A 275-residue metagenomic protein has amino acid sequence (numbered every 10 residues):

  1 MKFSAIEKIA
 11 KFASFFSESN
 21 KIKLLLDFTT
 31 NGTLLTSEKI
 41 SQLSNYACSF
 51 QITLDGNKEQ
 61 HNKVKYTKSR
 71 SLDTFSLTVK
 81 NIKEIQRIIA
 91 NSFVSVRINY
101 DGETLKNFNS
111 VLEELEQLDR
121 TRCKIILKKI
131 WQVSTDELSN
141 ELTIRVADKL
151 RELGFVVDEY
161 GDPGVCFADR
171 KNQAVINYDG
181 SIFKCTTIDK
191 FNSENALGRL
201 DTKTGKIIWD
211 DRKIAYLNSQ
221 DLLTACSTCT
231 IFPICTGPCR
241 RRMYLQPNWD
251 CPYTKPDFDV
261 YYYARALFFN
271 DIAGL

Functional and structural regions predicted by a protein language model:
K2-K128: Radical SAM/AdoMet-radical enzyme domain recognition
E59-V64, C123-L142, Y160-D169, D189-L197: Flexible glycine/acidic-rich beta-alpha junction loops that bind and position SAM and/or redox cofactors in anaerobic
S76, Y160-D162, R240: Short coil/turn segments at secondary-structure boundaries
S139-D162, T187-T236: C-terminal accessory region of radical SAM enzymes
I176-N177: Short, acidic, Ser/Thr-enriched surface-loop or helix-capping motifs
S181-I182: Hydrophobic "anchor" residues
D221-L275: Radical SAM enzyme core and accessory elements
